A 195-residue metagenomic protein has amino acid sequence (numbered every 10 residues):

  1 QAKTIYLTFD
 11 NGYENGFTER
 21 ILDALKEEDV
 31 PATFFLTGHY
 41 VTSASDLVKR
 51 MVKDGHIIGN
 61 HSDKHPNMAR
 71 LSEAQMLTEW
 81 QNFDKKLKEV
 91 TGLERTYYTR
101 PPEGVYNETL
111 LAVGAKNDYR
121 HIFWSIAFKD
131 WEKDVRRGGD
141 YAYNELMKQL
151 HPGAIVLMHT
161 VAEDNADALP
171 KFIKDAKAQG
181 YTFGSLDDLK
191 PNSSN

Functional and structural regions predicted by a protein language model:
Q1, E27-D29, V41-T42, D164-N195: C-terminal domain-boundary segment and adjacent tail
Q1-L71, Q75-T96, K190-S193: Active-site beta->alpha N-cap acidic-glycine motif
F9-N11, F35-H39, S62-D63, R100-G104 (+3 more regions): Active-site-proximal beta-strand/loop segments in catalytic clefts of secreted hydrolases
D10, L25, I58, T99-P102 (+3 more regions): Divalent metal-coordination and catalytic microenvironments
F17-R20, P66-T91, V105-P152, N165-A168: Alpha-helical scaffold elements lining the catalytic groove of polysaccharide deacetylases
E28, D54, N117, P152-G153 (+1 more regions): Structured helix-beta-strand junction loops
P31, I57, R120, A127 (+1 more regions): Residue-level detector of anion-binding/catalytic polar loops
